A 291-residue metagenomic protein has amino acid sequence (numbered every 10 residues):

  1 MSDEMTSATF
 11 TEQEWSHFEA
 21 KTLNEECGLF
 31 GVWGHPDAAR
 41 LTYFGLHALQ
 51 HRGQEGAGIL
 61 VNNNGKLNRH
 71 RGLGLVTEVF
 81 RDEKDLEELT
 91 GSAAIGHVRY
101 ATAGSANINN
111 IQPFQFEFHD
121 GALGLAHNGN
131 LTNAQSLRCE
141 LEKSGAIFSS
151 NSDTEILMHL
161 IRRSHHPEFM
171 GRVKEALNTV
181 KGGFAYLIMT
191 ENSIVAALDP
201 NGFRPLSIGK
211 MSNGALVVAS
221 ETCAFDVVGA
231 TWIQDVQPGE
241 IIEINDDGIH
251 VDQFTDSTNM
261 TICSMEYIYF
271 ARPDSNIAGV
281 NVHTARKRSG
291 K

Functional and structural regions predicted by a protein language model:
S2-P238, E243-K291: Conserved short alpha-helical segments that host acidic/polar catalytic motifs at enzyme active sites
